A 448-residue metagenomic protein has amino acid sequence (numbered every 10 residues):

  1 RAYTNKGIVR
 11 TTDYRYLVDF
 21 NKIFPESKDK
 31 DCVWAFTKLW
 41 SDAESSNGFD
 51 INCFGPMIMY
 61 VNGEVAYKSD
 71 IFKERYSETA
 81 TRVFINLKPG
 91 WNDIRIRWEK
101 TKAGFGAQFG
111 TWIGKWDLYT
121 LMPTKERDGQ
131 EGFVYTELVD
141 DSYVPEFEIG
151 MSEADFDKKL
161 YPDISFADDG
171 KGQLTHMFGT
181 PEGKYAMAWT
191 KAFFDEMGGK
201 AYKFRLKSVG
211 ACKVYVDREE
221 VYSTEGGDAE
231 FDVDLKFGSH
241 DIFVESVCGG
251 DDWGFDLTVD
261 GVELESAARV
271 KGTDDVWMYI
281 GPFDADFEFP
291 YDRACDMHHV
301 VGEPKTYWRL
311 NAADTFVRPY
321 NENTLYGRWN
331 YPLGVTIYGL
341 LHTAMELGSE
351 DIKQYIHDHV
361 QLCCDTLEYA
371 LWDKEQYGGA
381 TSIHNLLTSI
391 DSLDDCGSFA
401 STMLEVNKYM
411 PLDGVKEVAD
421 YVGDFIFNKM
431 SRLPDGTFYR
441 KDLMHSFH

Functional and structural regions predicted by a protein language model:
R1-R15, D93-G179, F243-H299: Accessory carbohydrate-binding/adhesion or oligomerization-edge regions at the termini of glycan-active proteins
F20-I23, W34-F36, E78-R82, L174-H176 (+2 more regions): Short structured motifs
S27-L39, T180-F194: Short beta-strands within extracellular/lumenal beta-sheet-rich domains
S41, S45-M59, I94, G198-V214 (+1 more regions): Aromatic-lined ligand-binding clefts that engage carbohydrates, nucleic acids, or primary amines
V61-G110, K213-T258: Beta-strand-rich ligand-recognition modules
T273-G378, K416, D420-Y421, F425 (+1 more regions): Low-complexity, Ser/Thr/Pro/Gly-enriched N-terminal "stalk/linker" regions
R328-M345, S382, L387-K408, S446-H448: Well-ordered alpha-helical segments within folded domains of soluble proteins
K416, D420-H448: Asp-box/WD-like beta-propeller blade repeats and closely related beta-sheet repeat scaffolds
